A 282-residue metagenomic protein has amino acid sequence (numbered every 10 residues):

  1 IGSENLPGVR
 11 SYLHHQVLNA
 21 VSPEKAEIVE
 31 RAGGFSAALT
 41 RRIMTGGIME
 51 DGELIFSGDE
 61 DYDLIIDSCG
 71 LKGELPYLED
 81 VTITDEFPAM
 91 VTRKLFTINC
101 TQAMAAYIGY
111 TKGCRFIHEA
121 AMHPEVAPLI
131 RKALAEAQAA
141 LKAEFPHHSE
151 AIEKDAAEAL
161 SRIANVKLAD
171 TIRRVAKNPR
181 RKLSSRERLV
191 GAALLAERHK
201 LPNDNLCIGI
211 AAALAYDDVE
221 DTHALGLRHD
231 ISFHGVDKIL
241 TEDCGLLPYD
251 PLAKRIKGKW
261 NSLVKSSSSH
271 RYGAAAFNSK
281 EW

Functional and structural regions predicted by a protein language model:
I1-W282: Substrate/ligand-engaging "lid" and interaction regions
